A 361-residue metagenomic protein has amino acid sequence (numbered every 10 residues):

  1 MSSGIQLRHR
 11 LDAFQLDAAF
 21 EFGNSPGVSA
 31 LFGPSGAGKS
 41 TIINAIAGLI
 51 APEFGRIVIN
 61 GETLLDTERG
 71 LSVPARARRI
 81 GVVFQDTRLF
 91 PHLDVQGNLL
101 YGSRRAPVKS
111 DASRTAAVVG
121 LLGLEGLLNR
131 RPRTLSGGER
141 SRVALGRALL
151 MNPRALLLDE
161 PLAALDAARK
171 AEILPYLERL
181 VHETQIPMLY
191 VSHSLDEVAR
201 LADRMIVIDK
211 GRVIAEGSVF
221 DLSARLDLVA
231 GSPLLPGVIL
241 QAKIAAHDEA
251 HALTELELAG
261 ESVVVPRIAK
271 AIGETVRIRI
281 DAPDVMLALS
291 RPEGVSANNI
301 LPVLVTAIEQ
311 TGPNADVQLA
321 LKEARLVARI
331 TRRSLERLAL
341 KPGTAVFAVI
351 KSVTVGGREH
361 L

Functional and structural regions predicted by a protein language model:
E62-T67, S110-L127, E178-R179: Conserved ABC ATPase "signature" region
L64-G81, R105, S113: ABC ATPase NBD coupling module
L93, G97-A112: ABC-type ATPase nucleotide-binding domains, specifically the catalytic core motifs of the NBD
R131-L135, E139: Conserved ABC ATPase signature
L150-R154: A short, proline-enriched helix->beta-strand linker immediately N-terminal to the Walker B motif in ABC-type P-loop
H182, S192-E261: Internal alpha/beta loop-helix hairpins
S262-E309, R325-L361: Glycine/charge-rich catalytic "coupling/switch" loops of P-loop NTPases
